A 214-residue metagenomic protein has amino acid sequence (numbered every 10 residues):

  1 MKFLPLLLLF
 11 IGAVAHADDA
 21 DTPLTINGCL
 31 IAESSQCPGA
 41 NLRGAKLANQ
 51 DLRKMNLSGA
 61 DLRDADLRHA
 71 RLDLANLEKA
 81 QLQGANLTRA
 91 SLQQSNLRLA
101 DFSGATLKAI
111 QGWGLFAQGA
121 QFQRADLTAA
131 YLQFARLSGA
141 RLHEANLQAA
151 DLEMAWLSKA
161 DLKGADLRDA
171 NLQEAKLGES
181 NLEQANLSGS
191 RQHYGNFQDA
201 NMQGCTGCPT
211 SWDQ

Functional and structural regions predicted by a protein language model:
M1-L7: Sec-dependent signal peptide recognition, specifically the positively charged N-region followed immediately by
L7-F10, N27: Generic short amphipathic/hydrophobic targeting helices enriched at N-termini, encompassing Sec-type signal peptides
G12-V14: N-terminal signal peptide c-region/cleavage motif recognized by signal peptidases
D18-Q214: Tandem repeat scaffolds
